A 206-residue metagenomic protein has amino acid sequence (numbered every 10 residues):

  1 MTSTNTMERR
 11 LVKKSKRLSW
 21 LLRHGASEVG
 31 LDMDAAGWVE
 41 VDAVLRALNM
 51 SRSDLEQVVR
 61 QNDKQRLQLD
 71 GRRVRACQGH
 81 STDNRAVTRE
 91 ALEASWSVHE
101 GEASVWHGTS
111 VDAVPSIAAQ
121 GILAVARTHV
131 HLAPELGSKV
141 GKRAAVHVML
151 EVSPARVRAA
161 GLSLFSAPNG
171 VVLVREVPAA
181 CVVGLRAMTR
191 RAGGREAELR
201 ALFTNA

Functional and structural regions predicted by a protein language model:
S3-R9, Q78-S81, L92-E100, R143 (+1 more regions): Long, charged, low-complexity intrinsically disordered regions
N5-G25, A35-V39, E56-V111: Charged low-complexity interaction tracts in eukaryotic proteins
H24, A35, M50-D54, V59-G71 (+2 more regions): ADP-ribosyltransferase catalytic core
E28-V29, E100-A103, K142, A155: Peripheral peptide segments
V29-A47: Short acidic, hydrophobic short linear motifs in intrinsically disordered regions
L31, H99-E100, L123-A126: Short glycine-enriched loop/turn motifs at secondary-structure junctions
V44-R46, S104, V130-H131: Short cationic amphipathic helices and targeting signals
